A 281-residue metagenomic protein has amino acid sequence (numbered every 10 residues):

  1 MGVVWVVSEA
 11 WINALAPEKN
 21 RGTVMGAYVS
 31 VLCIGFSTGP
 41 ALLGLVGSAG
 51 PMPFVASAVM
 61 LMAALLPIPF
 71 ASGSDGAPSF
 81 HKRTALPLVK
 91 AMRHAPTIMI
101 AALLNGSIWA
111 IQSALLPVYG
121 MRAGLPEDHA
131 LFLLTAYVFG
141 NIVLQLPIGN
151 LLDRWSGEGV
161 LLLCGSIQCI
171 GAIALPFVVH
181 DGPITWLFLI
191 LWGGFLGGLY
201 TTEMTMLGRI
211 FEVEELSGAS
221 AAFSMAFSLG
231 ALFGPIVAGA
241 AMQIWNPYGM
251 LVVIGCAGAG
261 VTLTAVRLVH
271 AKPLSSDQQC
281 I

Functional and structural regions predicted by a protein language model:
V4-A16, G198-F211: Intracellular juxtamembrane helix-capping segments at the cytosolic ends of symmetry-related transmembrane helices
E18-Y28, E127, V213-F223: Loop-to-transmembrane helix entry/capping segments in MFS-fold secondary transporters and related SLC/MFSD carriers
L45-V59, A240-A257: A membrane-interface helix-boundary motif in multi-pass transporters
G47, L144-S156, M242: Helix-to-loop junctions at the C-terminal end of transmembrane segments in multipass secondary transporters
A58-S79, T264-V269: C-terminal membrane-cytosol helix-exit motif in multi-pass small-molecule transporters
H94-I111, I190: Pair of pore-lining "gating" transmembrane helices in MFS-fold secondary transporters
G159-A174, G255: Structural signature of the two symmetry-related core transmembrane helices
E215-M242: A late C-terminal transmembrane helix in Major Facilitator Superfamily
